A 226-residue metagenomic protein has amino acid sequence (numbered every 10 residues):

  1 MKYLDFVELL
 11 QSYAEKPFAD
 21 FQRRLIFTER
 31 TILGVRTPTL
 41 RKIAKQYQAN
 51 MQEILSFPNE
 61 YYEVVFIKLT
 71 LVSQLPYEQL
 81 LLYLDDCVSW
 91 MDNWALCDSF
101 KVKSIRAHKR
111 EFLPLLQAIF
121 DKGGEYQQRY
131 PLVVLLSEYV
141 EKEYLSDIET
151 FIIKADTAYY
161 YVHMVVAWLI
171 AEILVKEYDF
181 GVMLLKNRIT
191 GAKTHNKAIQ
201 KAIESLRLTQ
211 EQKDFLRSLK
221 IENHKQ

Functional and structural regions predicted by a protein language model:
M1-Q226: Alpha-helical scaffold domains
